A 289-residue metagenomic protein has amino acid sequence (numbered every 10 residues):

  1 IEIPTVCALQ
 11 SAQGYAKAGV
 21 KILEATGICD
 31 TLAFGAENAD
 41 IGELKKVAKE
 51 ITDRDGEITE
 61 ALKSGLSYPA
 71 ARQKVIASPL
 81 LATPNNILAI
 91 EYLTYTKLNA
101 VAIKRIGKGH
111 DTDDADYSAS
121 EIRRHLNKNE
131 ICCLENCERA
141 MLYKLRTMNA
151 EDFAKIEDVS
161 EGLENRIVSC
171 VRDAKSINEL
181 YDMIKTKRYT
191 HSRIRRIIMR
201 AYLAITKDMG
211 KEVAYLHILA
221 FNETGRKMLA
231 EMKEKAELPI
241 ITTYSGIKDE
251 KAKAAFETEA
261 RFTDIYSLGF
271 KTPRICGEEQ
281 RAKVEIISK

Functional and structural regions predicted by a protein language model:
I1-K289: Nucleotidyltransferase catalytic core that binds NTPs
